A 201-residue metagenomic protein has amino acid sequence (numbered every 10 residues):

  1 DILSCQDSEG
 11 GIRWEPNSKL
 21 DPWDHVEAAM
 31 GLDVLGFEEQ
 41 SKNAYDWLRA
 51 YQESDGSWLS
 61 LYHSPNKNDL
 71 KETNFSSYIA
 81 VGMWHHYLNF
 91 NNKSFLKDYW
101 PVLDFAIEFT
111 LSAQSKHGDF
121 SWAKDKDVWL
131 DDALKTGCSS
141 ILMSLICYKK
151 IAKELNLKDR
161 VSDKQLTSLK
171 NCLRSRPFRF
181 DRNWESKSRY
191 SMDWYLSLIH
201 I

Functional and structural regions predicted by a protein language model:
D1-W23, V34-W58, T110-L111, S168: Low-complexity, Ser/Thr/Pro/Gly-enriched N-terminal "stalk/linker" regions
D7, G11-W14, L59-L61, K67-S77 (+3 more regions): The feature captures the catalytic groove of carbohydrate-active enzymes
K19-E27, D33-G36, L70-V81, D98 (+2 more regions): Aromatic- and histidine-enriched alpha-helix N-cap/loop-to-helix transition segments that scaffold the rims
D46-P65, F75-V81: A short glycine/small-residue-enriched secondary-structure motif
D131, F178-S188: Flexible, surface-exposed loop/gating regions in the mature catalytic domains of secreted/periplasmic hydrolases
I199-I201: Conserved small/polar residues in nucleotide/adenosyl-binding loops
